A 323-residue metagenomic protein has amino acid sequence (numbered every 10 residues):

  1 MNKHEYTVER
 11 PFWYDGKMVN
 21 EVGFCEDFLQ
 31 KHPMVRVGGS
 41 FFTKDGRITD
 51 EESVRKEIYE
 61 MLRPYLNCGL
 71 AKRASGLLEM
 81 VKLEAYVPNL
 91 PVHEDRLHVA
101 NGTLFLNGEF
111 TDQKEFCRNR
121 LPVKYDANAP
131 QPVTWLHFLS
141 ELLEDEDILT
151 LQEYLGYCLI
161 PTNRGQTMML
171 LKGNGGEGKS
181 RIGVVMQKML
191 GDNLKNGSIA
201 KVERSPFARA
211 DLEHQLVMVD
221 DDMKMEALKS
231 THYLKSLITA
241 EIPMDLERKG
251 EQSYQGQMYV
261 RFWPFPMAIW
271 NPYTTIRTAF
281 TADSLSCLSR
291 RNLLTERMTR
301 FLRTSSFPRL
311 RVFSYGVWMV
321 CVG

Functional and structural regions predicted by a protein language model:
N2-L121: Intein modules and their embedded homing endonuclease domains
K17-G23, Q187-D192, A227-M244: A short, contiguous, amphipathic alpha-helix enriched in charged residues
L29-R47, E52-K56, L97-L216, L285-L288 (+1 more regions): P-loop NTPase catalytic core of nucleic-acid-dependent motor ATPases
N196-R204, H232-S253, R297-L302: Substrate-gripping "pore-loop 1 plus following alpha2 helix"
F207-H214, L246-P266: AAA+/SF3 P-loop NTPase mechanochemical coupling elements
L216-T239, Y254, Y273-F280: Conserved AAA+/SF3 P-loop NTPase catalytic/coupling segment centered on the Walker-B
K224-M225, A268-P272, R290-T295: Conserved nucleotide-binding/hydrolysis micro-motifs of P-loop NTPases
Q255-V260, T275-G323: Phosphate-sensing "switch" segment of ASCE/P-loop ATPases
